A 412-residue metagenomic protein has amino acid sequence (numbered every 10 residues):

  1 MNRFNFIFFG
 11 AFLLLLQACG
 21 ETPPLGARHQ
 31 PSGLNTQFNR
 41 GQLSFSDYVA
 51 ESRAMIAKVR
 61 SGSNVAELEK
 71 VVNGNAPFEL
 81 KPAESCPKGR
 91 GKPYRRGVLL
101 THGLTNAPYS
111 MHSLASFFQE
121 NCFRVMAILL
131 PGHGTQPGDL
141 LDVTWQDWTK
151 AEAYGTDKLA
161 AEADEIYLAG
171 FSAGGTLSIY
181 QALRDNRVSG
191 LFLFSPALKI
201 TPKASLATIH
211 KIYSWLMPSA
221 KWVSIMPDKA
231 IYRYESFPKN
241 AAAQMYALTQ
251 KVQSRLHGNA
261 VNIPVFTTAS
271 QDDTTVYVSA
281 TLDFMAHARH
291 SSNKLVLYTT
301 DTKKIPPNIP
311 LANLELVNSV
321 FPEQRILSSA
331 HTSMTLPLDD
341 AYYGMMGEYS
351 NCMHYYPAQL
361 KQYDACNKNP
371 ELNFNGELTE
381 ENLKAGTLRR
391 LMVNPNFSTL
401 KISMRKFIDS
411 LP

Functional and structural regions predicted by a protein language model:
L16-A18: C-terminal motif of bacterial Sec signal peptides marking the signal peptidase cleavage site
G20-T22: Bacterial signal peptide processing site
N75-L130: Short, surface-exposed "cap/lid" segments of acyl-processing enzymes
E84-G91, R233-A385, R389-P412: Serine-hydrolase catalytic core
T135-E162, Y167: Catalytic nucleophile-loop/oxyanion-hole region of alpha/beta-hydrolase and closely related hydrolase-like folds
G170-G174, S178: Gly/Ala-rich beta-loop-alpha elbow adjacent to hydrolase catalytic centers
F192-K203: Active-site nucleophile loop of the alpha/beta-hydrolase fold
